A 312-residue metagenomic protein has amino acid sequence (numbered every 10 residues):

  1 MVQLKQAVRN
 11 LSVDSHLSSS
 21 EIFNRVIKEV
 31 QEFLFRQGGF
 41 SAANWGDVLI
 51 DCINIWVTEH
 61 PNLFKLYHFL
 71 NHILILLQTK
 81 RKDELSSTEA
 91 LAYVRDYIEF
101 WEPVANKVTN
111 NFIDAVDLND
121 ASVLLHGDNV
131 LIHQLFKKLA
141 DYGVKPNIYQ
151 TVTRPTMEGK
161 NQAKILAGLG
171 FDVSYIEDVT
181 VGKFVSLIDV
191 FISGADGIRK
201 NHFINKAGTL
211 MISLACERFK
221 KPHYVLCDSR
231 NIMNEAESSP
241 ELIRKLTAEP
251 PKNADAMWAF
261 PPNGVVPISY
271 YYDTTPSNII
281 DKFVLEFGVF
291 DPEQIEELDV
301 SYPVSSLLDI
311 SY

Functional and structural regions predicted by a protein language model:
M1-Y93: Long amphipathic alpha-helical segments
V13-H16, S122-L124, D128, R199-I204: Short, glycine-rich nucleotide/cofactor-binding loops
N54-L85, Y93-A105, N110-I113, H126 (+3 more regions): Non-catalytic, soluble scaffold/interaction modules
L74-N119, V144, I148-F191: Ligand-binding beta-strand-loop-alpha-helix segment within the catalytic cores of soluble metabolic enzymes
V123-H133, P155-T156: Gly/Ser/Thr-rich loops at beta-strand to alpha-helix junctions that form or flank small-molecule/cofactor-binding
N129-D141, S213: Histidine-anchored nucleotide/phosphate-binding helix
T151-Y312: Conserved phosphate- and dinucleotide-binding cores of soluble alpha/beta proteins, encompassing both enzyme active
